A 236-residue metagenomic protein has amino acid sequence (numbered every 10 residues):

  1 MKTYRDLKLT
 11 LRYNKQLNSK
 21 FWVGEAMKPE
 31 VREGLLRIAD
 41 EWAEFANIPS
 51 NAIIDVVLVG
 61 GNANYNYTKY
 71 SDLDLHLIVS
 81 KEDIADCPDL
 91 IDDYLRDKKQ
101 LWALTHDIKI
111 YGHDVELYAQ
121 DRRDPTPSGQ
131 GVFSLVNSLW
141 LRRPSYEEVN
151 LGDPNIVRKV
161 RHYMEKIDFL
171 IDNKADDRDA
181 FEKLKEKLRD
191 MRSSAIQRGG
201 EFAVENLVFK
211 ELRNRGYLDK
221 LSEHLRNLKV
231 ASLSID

Functional and structural regions predicted by a protein language model:
M1-T3: Short acidic, low-complexity intrinsically disordered linear motifs used for protein-protein interactions
R5-S71, V79-D236: Catalytic core of pol beta-like nucleotidyltransferases
